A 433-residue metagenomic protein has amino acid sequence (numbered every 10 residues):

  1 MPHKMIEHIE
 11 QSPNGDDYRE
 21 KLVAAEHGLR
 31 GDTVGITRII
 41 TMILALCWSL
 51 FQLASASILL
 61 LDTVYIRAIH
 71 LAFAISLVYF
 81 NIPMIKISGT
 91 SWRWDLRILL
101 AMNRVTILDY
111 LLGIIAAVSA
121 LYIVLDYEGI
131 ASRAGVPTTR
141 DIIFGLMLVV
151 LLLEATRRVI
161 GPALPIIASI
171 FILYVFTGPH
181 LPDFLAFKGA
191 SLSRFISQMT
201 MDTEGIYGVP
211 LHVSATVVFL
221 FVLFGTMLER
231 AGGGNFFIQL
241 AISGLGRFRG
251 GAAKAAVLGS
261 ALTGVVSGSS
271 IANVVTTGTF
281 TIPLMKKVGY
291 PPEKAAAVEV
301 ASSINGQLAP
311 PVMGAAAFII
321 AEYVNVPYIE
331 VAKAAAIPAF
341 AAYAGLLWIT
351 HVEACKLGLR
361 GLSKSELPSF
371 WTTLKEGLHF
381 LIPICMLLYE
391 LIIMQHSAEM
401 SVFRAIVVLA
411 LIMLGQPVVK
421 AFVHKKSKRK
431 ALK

Functional and structural regions predicted by a protein language model:
M1-S132, I142-L146: Conserved, well-structured core domains of diverse proteins
K4-I36, L44-A45, S91, K333-K433: Long, contiguous bundles of hydrophobic transmembrane helices that form the permeation core of multi-pass
M42-S55, A72-P83, I114-I123, M147-T156 (+8 more regions): Hydrophobic core segments of alpha-helical transmembrane domains in multi-pass membrane transport and ion-translocation
L61, W94-R104, I130-L223, L240 (+2 more regions): Hydrophobic transmembrane alpha-helices of multi-pass solute/ion transporters
Y122-D126, V274, G306-F318, P338-S363: Transmembrane-helix bundle segments that line or gate the permeation/cavity pathway in multi-pass membrane proteins
T139-I143, E204-V217, G244-A256, V288-K294 (+1 more regions): Membrane-interfacial loop-to-helix junctions in multi-pass transporters
I238-G306, I319, N325: Hydrophobic transmembrane alpha-helices that form the pore/transport pathway of multi-pass ion and small-solute
A321-I337: Helix-coil boundary and interhelical linker segments in multi-pass alpha-helical membrane proteins
